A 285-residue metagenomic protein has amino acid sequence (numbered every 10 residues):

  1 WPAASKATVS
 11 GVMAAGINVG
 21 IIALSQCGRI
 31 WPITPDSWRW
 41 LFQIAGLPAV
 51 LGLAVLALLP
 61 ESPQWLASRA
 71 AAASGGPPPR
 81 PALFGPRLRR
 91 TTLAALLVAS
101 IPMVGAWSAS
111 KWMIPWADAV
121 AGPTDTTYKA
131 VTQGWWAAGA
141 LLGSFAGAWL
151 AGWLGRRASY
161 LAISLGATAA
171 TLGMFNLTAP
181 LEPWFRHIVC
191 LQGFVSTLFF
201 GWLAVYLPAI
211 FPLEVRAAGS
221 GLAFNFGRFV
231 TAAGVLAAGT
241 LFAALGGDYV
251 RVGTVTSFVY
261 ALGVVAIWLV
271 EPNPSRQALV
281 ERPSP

Functional and structural regions predicted by a protein language model:
W1-A15: Cytoplasmic helix-loop-helix junction between adjacent transmembrane helices in 12-TM secondary transporters
M13, I17-A57: Helix-loop-helix hairpin linking two adjacent transmembrane segments in secondary transporters
R39-V55, R251-W268: Symmetry-related core transmembrane helices of the 12-TM Major Facilitator Superfamily/SLC fold
V55-L58, Y206, S257-S284: Multi-pass alpha-helical transporter architecture, strongest for 12-TM Major Facilitator/SLC carriers used
R89-L141, V235: Extracytoplasmic gate region of multi-pass secondary transporters
W153-S164: Cytoplasmic membrane-interface "Motif A"-like loop-to-helix N-cap segments of 12-TM Major Facilitator Superfamily
L165-P180: C-terminal ends and interior cores of transmembrane alpha-helices in multi-pass membrane transporters/permeases
E214-A243: A late C-terminal transmembrane helix in Major Facilitator Superfamily
